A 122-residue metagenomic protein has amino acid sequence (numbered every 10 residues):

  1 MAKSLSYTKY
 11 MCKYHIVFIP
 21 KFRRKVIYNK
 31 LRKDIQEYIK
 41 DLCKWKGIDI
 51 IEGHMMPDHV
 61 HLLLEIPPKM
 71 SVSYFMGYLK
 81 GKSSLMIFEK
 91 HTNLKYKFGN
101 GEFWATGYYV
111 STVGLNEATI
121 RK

Functional and structural regions predicted by a protein language model:
M1-K122: Basic nucleic-acid-binding interfaces
